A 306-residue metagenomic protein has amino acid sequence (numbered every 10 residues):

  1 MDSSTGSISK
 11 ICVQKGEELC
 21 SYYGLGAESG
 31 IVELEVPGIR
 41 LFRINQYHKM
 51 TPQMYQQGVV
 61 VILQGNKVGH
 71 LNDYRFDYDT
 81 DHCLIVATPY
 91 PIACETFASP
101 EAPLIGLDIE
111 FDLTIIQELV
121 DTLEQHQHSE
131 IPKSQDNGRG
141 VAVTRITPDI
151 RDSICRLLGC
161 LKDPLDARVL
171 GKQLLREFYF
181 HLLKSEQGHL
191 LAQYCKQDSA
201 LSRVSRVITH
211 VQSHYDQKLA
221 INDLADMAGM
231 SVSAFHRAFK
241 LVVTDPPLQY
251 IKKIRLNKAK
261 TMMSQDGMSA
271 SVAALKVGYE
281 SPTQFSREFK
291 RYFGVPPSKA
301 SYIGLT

Functional and structural regions predicted by a protein language model:
M1-E35, H48, S134-N137: A short, N-terminal "cap"/entry segment at the start of jelly-roll beta-barrel domains of the cupin/DSBH fold
G30-S129: N-terminal regulatory/effector-sensing and dimerization cores that precede helix-turn-helix DNA-binding domains
V68, K218, G267-M268: Residue at a beta-strand N-cap/secondary-structure junction
F97, T122-L123, Y194, M262 (+1 more regions): Residue-level signal for well-ordered alpha-helical positions
S134-T209: An amphipathic alpha-helical interaction segment
E177, H181-G188, Y194-K196, Q212 (+2 more regions): Basic/polar phosphate-binding segments, predominantly the helix-turn-helix DNA-binding elements of transcriptional
V211-H214, M263: Short helix-to-turn junction characteristic of helix-turn-helix DNA-binding domains, especially the helix
